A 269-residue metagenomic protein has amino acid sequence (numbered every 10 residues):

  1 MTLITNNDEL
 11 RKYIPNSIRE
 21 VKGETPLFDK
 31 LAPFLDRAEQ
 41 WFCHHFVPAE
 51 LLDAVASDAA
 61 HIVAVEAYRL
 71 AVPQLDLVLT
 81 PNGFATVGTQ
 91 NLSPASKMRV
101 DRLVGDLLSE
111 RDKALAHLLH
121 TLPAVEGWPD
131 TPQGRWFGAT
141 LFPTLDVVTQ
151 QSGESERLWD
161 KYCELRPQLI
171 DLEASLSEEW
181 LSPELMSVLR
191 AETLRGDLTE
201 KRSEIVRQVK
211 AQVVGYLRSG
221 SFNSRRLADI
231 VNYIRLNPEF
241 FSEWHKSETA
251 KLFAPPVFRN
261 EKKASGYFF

Functional and structural regions predicted by a protein language model:
M1-A60, Q74-F269: Conserved short "hinge" loops at termini or chain/domain junctions
V63: Catalytic-loop motifs flanking and including active-site residues across diverse enzymes
